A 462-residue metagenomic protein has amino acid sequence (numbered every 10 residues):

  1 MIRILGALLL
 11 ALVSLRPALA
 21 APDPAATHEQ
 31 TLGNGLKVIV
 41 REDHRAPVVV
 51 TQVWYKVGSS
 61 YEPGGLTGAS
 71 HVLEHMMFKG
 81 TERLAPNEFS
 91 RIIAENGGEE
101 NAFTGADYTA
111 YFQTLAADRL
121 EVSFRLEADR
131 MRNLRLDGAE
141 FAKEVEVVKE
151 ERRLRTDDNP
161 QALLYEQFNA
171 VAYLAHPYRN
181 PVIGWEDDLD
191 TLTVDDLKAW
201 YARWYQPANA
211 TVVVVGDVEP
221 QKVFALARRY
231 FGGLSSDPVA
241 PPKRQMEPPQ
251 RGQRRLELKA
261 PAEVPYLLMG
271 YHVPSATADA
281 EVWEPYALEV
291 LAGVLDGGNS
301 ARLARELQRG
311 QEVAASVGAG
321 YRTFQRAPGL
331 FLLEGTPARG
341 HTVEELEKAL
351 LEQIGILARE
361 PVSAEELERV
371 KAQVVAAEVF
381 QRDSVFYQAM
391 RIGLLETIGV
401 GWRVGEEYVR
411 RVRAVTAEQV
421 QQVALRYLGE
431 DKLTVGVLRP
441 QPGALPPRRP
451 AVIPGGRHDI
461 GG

Functional and structural regions predicted by a protein language model:
I4-P17: Bacterial N-terminal signal peptides
A18-P22: Boundary at the C-terminal end of the N-terminal hydrophobic targeting segment
H28-G33, L256-A260: Short acidic-hydrophobic surface loop/beta-edge motif
R41, R45-G64, G68-V72, P86-M131 (+6 more regions): M16 family metallopeptidases and their MPP-like homologs
A69-M77, L291: Active-site His/Glu-centered metal-binding helix of metallohydrolases
V145, E166, K198-Y230, K432: Non-catalytic, conformational "gating/processing" segments within enzyme and secreted inhibitor domains
R153, A170, V239-S300, D459-G461: His/Glu-based metal-binding/catalytic segments typifying zinc-dependent metallopeptidases
